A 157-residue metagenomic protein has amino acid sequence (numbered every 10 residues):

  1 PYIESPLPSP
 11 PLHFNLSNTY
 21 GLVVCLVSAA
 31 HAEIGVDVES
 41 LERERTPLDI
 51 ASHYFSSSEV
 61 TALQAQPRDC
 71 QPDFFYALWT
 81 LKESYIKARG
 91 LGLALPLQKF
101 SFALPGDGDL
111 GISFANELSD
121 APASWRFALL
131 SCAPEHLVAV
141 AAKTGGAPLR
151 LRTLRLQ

Functional and structural regions predicted by a protein language model:
P1-Q157: Core catalytic alpha/beta fold that binds nucleotide/phospho-ligands
